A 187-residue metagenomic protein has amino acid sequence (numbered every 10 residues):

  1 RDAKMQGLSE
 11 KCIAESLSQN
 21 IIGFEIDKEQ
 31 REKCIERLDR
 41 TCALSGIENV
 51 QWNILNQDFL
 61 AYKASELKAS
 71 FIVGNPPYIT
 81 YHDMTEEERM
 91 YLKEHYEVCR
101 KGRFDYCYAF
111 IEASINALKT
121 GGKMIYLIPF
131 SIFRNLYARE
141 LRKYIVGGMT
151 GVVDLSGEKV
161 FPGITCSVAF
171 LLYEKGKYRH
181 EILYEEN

Functional and structural regions predicted by a protein language model:
R1-S16: Conserved SAM-binding loop of SAM-dependent methyltransferases across substrates and taxa, primarily the Class I
K4, I26-I35, S45, N49-Q51 (+1 more regions): Signature of N6-adenine DNA methyltransferases within the class I
C12-S18, S65-K68: Short basic/glycine-enriched coil/helix segment immediately N-terminal to the Walker B
S16-Q19, N49-Q51: Short Gly/Ser/Thr- and Asp/Glu-enriched loop/turn motifs at secondary-structure junctions
N20-E25: Conserved SAM-binding motif I beta-strand of class I
